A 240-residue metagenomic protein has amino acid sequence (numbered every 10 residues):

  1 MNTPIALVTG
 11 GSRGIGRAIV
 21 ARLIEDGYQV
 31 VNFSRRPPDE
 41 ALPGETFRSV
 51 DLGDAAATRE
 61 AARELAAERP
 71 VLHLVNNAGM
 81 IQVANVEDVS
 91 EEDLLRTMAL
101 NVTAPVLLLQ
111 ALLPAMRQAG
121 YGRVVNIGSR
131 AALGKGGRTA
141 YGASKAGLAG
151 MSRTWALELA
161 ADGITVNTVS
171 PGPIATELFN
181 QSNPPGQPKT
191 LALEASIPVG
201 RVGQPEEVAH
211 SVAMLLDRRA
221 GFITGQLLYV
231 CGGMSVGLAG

Functional and structural regions predicted by a protein language model:
S12-R13: Conserved glycine-rich cofactor-binding loop
N85-V86, D93-L95, K189, L193: Substrate-binding pocket helix/loop in short-chain dehydrogenase/reductase
V89, K135-A143, T154: Active-site loop-to-helix junction immediately N-terminal to the catalytic Tyr of the SDR YXXXK motif in Rossmann-fold
L109, S144, S152: Active-site helix of classical SDR
P114, L157-A161, G221: Alpha-helical segment proximal to the catalytic Tyr-Lys
V166, S170-Q181, V230, V236: Short, flexible catalytic-loop segment of classical short-chain dehydrogenase/reductase
A213, T224-G240: Short C-terminal tail/terminal secondary-structure segment of NAD(P)H-dependent dehydrogenase/reductase domains
